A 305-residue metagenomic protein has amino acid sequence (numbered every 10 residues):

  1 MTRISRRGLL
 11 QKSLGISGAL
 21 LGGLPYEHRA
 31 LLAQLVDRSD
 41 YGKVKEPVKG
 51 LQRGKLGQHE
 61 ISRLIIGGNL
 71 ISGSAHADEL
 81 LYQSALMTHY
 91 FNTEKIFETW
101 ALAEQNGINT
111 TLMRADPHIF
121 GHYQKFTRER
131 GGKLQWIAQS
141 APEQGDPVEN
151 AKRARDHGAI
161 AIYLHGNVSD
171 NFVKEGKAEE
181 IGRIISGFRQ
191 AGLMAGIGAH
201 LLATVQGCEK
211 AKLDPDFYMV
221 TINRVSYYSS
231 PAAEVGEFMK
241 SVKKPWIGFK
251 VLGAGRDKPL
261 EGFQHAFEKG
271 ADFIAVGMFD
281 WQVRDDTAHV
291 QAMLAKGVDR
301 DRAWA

Functional and structural regions predicted by a protein language model:
M1-S17: N-terminal secretory signal peptides and thylakoid transit peptides that target proteins across membranes
L24-S62, V298-D299: C-terminal segment of N-terminal export signals and the immediately downstream linker at the start of the mature
P47-R63, V148-D156, V205-K210: Short amphipathic alpha-helices and their capping/turn segments at secondary-structure boundaries
E60-S84: N-terminal small/glycine-rich loop or linker at the start of catalytic domains across soluble metabolic enzymes
I65, T111-L112, Y163, M219 (+1 more regions): Conserved beta-strand positions in the central sheet of alpha/beta enzyme cores
A77-T93, W136-G145, V173, L252-D257: Active-site mouth loops of central-metabolism enzymes
T93, W100-Q124, R128-K174: Active-site beta->alpha loop and helix N-cap motifs at the rims of alpha/beta catalytic domains
P142-G145, N167-A305: Beta/alpha (TIM)-barrel catalytic core signal, keyed to glycine-rich beta->alpha loops juxtaposed to Asp/Glu that bind
